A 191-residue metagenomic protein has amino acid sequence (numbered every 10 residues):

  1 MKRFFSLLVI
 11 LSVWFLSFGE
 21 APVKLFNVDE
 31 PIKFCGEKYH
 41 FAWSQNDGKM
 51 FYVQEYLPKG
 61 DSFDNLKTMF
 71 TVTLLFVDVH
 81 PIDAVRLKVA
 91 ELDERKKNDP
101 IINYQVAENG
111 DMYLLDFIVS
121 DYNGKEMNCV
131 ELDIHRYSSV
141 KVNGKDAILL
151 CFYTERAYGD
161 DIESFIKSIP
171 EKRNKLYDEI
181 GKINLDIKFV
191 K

Functional and structural regions predicted by a protein language model:
F4-L16: Sec-dependent N-terminal signal peptides
E20-M50: N-terminal "mature-domain start" segment
H40-V77: Secretory pathway targeting signatures of secreted, lumenal, and periplasmic proteins
W43, L92-D99, I180, N184-I187: Sec/Tat-exported extracytoplasmic proteins
S62-N65, D121-V130, Y158-D161: Short, cysteine-centered beta-strand-loop-beta hairpins and adjacent loop/turn segments enriched in charged/polar
L66-N103: Mid-chain, structured segments of secreted extracytoplasmic proteins
E94-S139: Signature of long, low-cysteine stretches enriched in small and polar/charged residues
D146-K191: Surface-exposed amphipathic alpha-helical segments
